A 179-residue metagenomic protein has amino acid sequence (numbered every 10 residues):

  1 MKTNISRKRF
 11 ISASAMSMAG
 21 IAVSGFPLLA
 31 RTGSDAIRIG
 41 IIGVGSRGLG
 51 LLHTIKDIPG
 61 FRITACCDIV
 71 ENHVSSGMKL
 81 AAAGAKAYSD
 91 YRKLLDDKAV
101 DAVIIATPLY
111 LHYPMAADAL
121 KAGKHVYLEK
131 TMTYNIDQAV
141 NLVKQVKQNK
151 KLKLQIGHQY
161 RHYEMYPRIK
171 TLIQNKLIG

Functional and structural regions predicted by a protein language model:
M1-M18: N-terminal secretory signal peptides and thylakoid transit peptides that target proteins across membranes
M16-A82: N-terminal Rossmann-like dinucleotide-binding module
G43, R47, K150-Q155, Y160-G179: Predominantly a Rossmann-like dinucleotide-binding segment in NAD(P)-dependent oxidoreductases
I58, D97-K98, N149, Y163: Acidic-histidine catalytic/liganding microenvironments
A85-D90: Conserved SAM-binding strand-loop segment of SAM-dependent methyltransferases
A102-I104: N-terminal Rossmann-like NAD(P) cofactor-binding module of classical short-chain dehydrogenase/reductase
P108-L109, Y113-R161, K176: Beta-strand-loop-alpha-helix segment that lines the small-molecule cofactor/substrate pocket of alpha/beta enzymes
